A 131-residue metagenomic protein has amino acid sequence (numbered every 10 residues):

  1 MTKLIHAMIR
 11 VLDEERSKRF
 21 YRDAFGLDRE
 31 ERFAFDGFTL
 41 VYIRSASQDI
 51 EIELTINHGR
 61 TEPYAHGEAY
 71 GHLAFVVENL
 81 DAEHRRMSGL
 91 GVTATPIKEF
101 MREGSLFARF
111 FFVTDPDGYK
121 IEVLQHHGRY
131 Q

Functional and structural regions predicted by a protein language model:
M1-R16, Y70-L73, L124-Q131: N-terminal beta-strand motif that seeds the catalytic metal site of vicinal oxygen chelate
T2, M8-E51: Core segments of cupin and vicinal oxygen chelate
D13-E14, E78-D81: Helix N-cap motif at beta-to-alpha junctions
F20, L80-R86: Short amphipathic alpha-helices within nucleic acid-binding modules
G37, A69, F107: Exposed loop/turn and edge beta-strand positions of beta-sandwich/beta-sheet ligand-binding modules
A46, T55-N57, H126: Generic beta-structure capping elements
A46-I50, R60-T61, L80-A82: Short, charged/polar surface micro-motifs in flexible loops or helix N-caps
F75, H84-Q131: Vicinal oxygen chelate
